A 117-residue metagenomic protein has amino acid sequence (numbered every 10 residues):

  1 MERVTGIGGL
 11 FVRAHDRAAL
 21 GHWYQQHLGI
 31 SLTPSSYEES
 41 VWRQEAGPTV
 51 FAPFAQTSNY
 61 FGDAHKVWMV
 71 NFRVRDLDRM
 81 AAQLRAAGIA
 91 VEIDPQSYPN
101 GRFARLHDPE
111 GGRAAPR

Functional and structural regions predicted by a protein language model:
M1-G9, A81-R117: Vicinal oxygen chelate
M1-T5, F11-V50, A86: Core segments of cupin and vicinal oxygen chelate
G9, P48-F51, V67-M69, G101: Structural motif
A14, V74, N100-G101: Short alpha-helix boundary/capping motifs
D16, D76, D108: Acidic di-acidic motifs
L28-H65, R105-R117: Conserved short beta-strand elements that form part of the metal-binding/catalytic scaffold of enzyme active sites
D63-L84: Mid-chain, well-packed structural core segment of small domains
